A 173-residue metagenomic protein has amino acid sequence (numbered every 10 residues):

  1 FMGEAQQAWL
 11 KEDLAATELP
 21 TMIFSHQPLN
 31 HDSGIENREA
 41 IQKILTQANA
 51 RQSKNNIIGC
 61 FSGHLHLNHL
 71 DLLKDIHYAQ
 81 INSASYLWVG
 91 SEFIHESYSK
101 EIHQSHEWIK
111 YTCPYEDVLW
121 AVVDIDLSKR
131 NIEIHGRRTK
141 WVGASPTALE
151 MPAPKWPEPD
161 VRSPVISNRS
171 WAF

Functional and structural regions predicted by a protein language model:
F1-H77, S167: His/acidic metal-ligating clusters that form di-metal
N68-F173: Binuclear metal-dependent phosphoesterase catalytic core
